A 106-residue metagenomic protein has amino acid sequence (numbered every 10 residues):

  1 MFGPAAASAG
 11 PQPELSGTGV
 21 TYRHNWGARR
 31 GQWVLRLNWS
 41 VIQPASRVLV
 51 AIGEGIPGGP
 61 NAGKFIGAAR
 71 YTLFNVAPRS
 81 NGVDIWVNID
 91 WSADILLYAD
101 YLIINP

Functional and structural regions predicted by a protein language model:
M1-P106: Extracellular attachment/recognition segments
